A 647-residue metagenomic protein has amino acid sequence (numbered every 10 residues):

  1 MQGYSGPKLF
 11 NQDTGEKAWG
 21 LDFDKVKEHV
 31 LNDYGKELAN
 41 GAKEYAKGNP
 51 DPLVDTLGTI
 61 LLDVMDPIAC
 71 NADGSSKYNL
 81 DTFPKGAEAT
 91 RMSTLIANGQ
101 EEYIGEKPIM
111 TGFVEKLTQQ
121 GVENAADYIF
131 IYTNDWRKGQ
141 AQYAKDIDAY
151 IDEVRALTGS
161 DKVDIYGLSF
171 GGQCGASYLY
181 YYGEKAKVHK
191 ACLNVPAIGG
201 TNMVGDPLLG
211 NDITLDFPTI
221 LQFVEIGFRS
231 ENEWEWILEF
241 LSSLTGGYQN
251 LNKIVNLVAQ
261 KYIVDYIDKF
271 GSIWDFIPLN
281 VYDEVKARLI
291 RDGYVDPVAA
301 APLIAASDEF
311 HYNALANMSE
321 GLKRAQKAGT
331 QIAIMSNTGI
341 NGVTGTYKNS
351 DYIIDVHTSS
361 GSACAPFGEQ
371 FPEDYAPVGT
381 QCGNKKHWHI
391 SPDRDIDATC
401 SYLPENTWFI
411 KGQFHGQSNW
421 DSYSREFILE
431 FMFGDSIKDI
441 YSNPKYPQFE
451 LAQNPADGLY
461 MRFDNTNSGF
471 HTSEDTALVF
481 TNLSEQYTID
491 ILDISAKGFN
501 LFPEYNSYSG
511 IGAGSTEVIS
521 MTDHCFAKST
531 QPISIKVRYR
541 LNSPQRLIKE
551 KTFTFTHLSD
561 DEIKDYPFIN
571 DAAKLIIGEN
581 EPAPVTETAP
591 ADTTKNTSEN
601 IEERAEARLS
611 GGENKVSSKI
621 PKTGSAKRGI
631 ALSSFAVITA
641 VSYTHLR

Functional and structural regions predicted by a protein language model:
M1-Y166, Q173-E225, N341, K348-G458 (+1 more regions): N-terminal non-catalytic accessory region
D127-N134, K138-A141, K261-N349: Alpha/beta-hydrolase fold catalytic core
L215-V298: Alpha/beta-hydrolase-fold enzymes
N467-T472: Short, solvent-exposed loop/linker segments at the N-terminal edge of repeated beta-sheet extracellular domains
F480-L483: Asparagine-centered strand-capping/turn motif at beta-strand->loop junctions
I569-S625: C-terminal low-complexity, Ser/Thr- and acidic/Pro-rich disordered "stalk" regions positioned immediately N-terminal
T623-S634: Juxtamembrane/start-of-transmembrane alpha-helix segments at the extracytoplasmic/lumenal side of membrane anchors
T644-H645: Conserved small/polar residues in nucleotide/adenosyl-binding loops
